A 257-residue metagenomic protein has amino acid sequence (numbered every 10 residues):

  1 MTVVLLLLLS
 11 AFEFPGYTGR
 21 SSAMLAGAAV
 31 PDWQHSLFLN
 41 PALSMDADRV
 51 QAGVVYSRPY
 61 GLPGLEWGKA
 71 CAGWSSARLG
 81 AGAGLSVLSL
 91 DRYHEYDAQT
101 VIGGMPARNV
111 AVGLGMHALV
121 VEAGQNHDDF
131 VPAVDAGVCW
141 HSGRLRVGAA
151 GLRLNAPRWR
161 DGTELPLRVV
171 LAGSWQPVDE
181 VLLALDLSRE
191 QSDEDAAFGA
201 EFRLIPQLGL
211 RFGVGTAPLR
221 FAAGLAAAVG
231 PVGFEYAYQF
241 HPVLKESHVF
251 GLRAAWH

Functional and structural regions predicted by a protein language model:
T2-S10: Sec-dependent N-terminal signal peptides
A11-H257: Subset of outer-membrane beta-barrel
